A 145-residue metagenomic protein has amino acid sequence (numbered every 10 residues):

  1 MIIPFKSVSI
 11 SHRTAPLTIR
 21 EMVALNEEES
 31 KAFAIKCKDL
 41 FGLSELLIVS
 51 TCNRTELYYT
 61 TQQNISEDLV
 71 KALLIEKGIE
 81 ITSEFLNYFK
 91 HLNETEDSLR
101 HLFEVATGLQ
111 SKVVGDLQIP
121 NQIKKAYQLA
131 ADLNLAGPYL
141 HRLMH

Functional and structural regions predicted by a protein language model:
M1-S111: A glycine-rich (often HGG/GG-containing) alpha/beta subdomain
F85-H145: Glycine/serine-rich phosphate-binding loop and adjoining beta1-alpha1 elements at the start of nucleotide-handling
